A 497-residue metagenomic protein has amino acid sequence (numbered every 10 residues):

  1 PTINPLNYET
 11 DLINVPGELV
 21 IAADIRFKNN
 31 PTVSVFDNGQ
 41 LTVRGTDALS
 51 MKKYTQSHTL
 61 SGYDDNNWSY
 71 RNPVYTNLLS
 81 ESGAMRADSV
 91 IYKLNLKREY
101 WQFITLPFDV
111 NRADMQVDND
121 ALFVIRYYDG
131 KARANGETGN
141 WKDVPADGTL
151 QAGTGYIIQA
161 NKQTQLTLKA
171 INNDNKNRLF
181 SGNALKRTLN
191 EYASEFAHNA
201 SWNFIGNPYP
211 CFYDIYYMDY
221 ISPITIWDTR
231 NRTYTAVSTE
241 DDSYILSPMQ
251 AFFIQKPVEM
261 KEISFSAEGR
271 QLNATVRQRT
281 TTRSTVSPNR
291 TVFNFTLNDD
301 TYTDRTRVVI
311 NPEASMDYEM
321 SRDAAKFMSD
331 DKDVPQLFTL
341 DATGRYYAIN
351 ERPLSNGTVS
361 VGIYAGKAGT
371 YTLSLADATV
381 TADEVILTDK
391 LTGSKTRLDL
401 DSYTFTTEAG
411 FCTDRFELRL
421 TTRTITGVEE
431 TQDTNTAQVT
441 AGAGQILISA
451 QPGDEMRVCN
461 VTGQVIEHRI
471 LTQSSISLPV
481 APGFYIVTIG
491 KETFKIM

Functional and structural regions predicted by a protein language model:
P1-R98: Extracellular beta-strand-rich, repetitive "passenger/adhesive" scaffolds that bind or process carbohydrates
G17, P31, G39, T154-Y156 (+3 more regions): Residue-level detector of short, conserved catalytic/binding motifs and their immediate flanks
R44-T46, Y63, F123-G136: Disordered, low-complexity tails and leader-like regions
Y54-Q56, M115-V117, F180: Short acidic, glycine/serine/threonine-rich loops at helix termini
N77-R126: A long-range scaffold signal marking pre-active-site subdomains of enzyme folds
R98-T105, V110-N111, D129-Q151, G155-Q473 (+2 more regions): Compositionally biased Ser/Thr/Gly- and acidic/asparagine-rich, proline-interspersed low-complexity stretches
I425, F484-I486: Short, charged/polar, Gly/Pro-enriched secondary-structure boundary elements
